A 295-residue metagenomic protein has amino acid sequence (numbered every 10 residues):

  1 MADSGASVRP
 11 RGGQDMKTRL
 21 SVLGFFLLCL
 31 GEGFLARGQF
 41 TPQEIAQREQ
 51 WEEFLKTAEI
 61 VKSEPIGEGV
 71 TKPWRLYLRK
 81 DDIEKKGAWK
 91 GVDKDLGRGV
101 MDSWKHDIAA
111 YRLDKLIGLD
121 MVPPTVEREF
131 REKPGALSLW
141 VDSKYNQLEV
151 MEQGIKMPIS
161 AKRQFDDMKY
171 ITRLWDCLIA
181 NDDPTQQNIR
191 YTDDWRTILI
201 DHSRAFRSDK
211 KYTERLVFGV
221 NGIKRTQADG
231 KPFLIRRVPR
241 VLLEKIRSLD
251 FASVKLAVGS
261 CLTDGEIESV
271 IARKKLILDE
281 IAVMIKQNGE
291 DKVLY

Functional and structural regions predicted by a protein language model:
M1-S4, F34: Short intrinsically disordered, low-complexity coil segments enriched in acidic
D3-D15: Short, Lys/Arg-enriched N-terminal segments with co-localized hydrophobic residues within the first ~10-30 amino acids
A6-R9, L23, W140, N221: Serine/proline-rich low-complexity intrinsically disordered segments, especially terminal tails, linkers
R9-R11, R19, R37: Basic polycationic patches enriched in arginine
D15-L23: Bacterial N-terminal signal peptides that target proteins for export
G24-G33: Bacterial N-terminal signal peptides
A36-Y295: Phosphate/dinucleotide-binding and metal-coordinating scaffold of catalytic cores in nucleotide-dependent enzymes
